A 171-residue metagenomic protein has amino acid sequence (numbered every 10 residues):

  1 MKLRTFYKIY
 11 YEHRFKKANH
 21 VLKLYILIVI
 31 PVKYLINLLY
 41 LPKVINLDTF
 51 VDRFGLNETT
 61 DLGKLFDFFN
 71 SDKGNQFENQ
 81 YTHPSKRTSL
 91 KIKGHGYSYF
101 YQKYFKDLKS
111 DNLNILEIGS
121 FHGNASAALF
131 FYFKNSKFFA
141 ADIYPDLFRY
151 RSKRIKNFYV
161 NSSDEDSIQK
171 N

Functional and structural regions predicted by a protein language model:
K2-N171: A short alpha-helical cap/connector motif
